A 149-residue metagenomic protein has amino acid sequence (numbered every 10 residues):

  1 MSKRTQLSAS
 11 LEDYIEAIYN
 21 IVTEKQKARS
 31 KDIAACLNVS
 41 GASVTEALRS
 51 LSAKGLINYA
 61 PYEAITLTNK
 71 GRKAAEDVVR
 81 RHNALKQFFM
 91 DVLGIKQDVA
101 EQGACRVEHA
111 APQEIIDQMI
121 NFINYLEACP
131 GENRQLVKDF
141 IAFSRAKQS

Functional and structural regions predicted by a protein language model:
T5-V39: N-terminal helix-turn-helix DNA-binding core of bacterial DNA-binding proteins
A42, D98: Key DNA-contact positions within bacterial/archaeal DNA-binding proteins
G55: Glycine-centered, phosphate/nucleic-acid-interacting loop/turn motifs that mediate DNA/RNA or nucleotide
E63-H82: Basic, amphipathic "hinge/linker" alpha-helix immediately C-terminal to the N-terminal HTH DNA-binding motif
Q102, R106-S149: C-terminal regulatory/oligomerization modules of transcriptional regulators
